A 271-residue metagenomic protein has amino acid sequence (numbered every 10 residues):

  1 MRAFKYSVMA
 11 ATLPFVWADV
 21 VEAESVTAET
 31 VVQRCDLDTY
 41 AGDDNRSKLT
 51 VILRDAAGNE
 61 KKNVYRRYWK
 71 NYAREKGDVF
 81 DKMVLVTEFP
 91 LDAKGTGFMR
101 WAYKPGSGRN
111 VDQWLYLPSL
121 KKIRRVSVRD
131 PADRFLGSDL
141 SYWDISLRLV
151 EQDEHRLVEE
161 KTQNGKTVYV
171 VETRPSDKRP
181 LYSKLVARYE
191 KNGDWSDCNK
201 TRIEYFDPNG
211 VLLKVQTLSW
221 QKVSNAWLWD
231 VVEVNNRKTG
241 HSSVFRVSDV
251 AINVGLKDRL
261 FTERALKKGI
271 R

Functional and structural regions predicted by a protein language model:
M1-V8: Bacterial N-terminal signal peptides that target proteins for export
A11-P14: Repetitive helical segments and hydrophobic/amphipathic motifs
V16-A23: Sec/Tat signal peptide C-region and signal peptidase I cleavage site
A28-P118: N-terminal mature ectodomain segment of secretory-pathway/periplasmic proteins
Q33, M99, D112-W114, R124-R125 (+3 more regions): Gly/Pro-enriched, hydrophobic low-complexity segments that function as extracytoplasmic propeptides/linkers
R67-E75, R156-T162, S219-Q221: Short amphipathic beta-strand and strand-loop transition segments with alternating hydrophobic
K121: Phosphate/NTP-binding elements of NTP-utilizing enzymes
I270-R271: Short, solvent-exposed mixed-charge patches
